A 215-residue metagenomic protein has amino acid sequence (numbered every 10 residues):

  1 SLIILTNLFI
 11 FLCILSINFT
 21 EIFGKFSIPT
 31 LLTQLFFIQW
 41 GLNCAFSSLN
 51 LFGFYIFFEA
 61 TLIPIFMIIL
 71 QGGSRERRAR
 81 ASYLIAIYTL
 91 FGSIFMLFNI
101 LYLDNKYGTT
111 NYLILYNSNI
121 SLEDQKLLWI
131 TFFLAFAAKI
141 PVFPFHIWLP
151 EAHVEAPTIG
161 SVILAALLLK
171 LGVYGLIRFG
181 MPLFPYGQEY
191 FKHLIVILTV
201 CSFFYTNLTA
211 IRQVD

Functional and structural regions predicted by a protein language model:
S1-N43: Hydrophobic alpha-helical transmembrane segments in multi-pass integral membrane proteins
L2, F9, Q34-F37, C44 (+7 more regions): Hydrophobic residues within membrane-embedded alpha-helical segments of Major Facilitator Superfamily
F11-I14, W40, F91, K170 (+1 more regions): Hydrophobic residues within the alpha-helical transmembrane core of Major Facilitator Superfamily
N18-P29, G73-R80, P150-H153: Membrane-interface helix-boundary motifs at transmembrane edges
T30-I120, D124, I211-V214: Alpha-helical multi-pass transmembrane bundles of energy-transducing inner-membrane proteins
N50-I68, A138-P185, F191-D215: Functional transmembrane alpha-helices
A60, A79-R80, S93-A152, L176-L194: Juxtamembrane/interfacial segments at transmembrane-helix boundaries in multi-pass membrane proteins
A86-L90, F132, V162-L168: Transmembrane helix-bundle signature of multi-pass membrane transporters/permeases
